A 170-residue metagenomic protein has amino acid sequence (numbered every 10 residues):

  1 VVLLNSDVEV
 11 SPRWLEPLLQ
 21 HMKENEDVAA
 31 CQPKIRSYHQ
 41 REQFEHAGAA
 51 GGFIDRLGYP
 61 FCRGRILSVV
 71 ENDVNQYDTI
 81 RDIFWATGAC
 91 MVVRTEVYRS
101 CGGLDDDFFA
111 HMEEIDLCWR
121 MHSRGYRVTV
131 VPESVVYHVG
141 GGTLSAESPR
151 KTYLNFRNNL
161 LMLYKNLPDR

Functional and structural regions predicted by a protein language model:
V1-E9: Short beta-strand-to-loop acidic/aromatic patch adjacent to the donor-nucleotide binding site
L3, A30-Y38, R63, V131 (+1 more regions): Short glycine/serine/threonine-enriched helix-capping/active-site loop that flanks the nucleotide-sugar donor pocket
E9-Y59: Conserved donor NDP-sugar-binding/catalytic core segment of glycosyltransferases
R13, P17, D116-L117, N158: Alpha-helical elements of Rossmann-like donor-binding domains used by nucleotide-donor carbohydrate transfer enzymes
P33, G52-I83: Short, flexible, basic/aromatic active-site loop/helix in glycosyltransferases
D78-V135: A short, conserved alpha-helix in the catalytic core of glycosyltransferases
S123-R170: Active-site-adjacent helix/loop segment of glycosyltransferases that harbors family-specific signature motifs
